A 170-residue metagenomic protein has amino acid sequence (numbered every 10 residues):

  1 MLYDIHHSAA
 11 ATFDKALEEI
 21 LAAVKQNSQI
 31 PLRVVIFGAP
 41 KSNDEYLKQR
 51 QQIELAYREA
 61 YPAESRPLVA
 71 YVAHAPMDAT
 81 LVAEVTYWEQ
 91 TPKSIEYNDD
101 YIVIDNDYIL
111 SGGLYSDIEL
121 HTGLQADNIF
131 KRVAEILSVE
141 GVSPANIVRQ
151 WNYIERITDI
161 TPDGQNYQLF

Functional and structural regions predicted by a protein language model:
M1-F170: Short, polar/acidic, helix-capping and beta-turn segments at strand->helix junctions that line the mouths
